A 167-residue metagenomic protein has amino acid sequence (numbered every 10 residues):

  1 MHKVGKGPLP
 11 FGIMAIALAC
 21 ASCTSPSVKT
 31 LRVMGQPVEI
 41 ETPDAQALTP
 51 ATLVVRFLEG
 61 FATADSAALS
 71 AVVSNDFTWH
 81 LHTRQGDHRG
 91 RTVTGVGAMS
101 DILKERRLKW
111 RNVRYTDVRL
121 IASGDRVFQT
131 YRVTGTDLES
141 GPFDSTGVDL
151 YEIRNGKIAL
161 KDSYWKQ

Functional and structural regions predicted by a protein language model:
H2-G12: Bacterial N-terminal signal peptides that target proteins for export
F11-A21: Bacterial N-terminal signal peptides
C23-A71, N75: Short, low-complexity N-terminal intrinsically disordered segments enriched in polar/charged residues
S27-R32, D144-Q167: Short beta-strand edge/turn micro-motifs at domain boundaries
F57, A68-L69, F77, M99 (+4 more regions): Hydrophobic pocket/interface hotspot
A67-R119: A solvent-exposed, acidic/Ser-Thr-rich amphipathic alpha-helical stretch
K109, G135-D144: Short, cysteine-centered beta-strand-loop-beta hairpins and adjacent loop/turn segments enriched in charged/polar
G124-V133: A short hydrophobic beta-strand element
